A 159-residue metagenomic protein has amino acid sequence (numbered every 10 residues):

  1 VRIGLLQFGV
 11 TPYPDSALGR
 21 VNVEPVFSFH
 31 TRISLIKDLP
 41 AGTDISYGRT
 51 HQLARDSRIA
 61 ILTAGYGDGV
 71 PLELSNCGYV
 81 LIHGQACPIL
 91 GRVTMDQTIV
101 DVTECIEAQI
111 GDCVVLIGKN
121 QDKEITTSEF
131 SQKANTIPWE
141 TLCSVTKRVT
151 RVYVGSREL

Functional and structural regions predicted by a protein language model:
V1-L159: Active-site anion/phosphate-binding pocket segments in diverse small-molecule metabolic enzymes
